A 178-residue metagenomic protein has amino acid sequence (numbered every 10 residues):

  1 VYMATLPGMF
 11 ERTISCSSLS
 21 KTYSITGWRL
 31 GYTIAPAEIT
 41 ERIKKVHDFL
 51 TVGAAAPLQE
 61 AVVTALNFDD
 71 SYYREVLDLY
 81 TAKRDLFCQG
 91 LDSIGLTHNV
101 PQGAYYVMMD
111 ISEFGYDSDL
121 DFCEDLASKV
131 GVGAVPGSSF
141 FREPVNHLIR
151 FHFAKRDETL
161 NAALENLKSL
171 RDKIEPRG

Functional and structural regions predicted by a protein language model:
V1-G178: PLP-dependent class I/II
